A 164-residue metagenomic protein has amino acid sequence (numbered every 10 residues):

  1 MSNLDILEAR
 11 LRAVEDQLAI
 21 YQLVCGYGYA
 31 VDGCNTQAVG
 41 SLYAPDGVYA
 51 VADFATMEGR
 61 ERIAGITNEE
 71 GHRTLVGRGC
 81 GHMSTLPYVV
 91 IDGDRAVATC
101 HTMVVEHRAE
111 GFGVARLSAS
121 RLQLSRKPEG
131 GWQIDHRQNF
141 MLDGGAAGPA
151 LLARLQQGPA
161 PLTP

Functional and structural regions predicted by a protein language model:
M1-Y29, G33, S41: Short, low-complexity N-terminal intrinsically disordered segments enriched in polar/charged residues
I6, C80-L86, V105, M141 (+1 more regions): C-terminal-biased regions
V31, Y43-A44, T102-V104, Q138-M141: Short beta-strand segments enriched in hydrophobic/aromatic residues within well-folded beta-rich domains
T36-T102: A solvent-exposed, acidic/Ser-Thr-rich amphipathic alpha-helical stretch
M83, V114, S118: Exposed loop/turn and edge beta-strand positions of beta-sandwich/beta-sheet ligand-binding modules
I91-R95, L151-P164: Flexible low-complexity loop/turn motifs enriched in small/helix-breaking residues
V97-T99, L117-A153: Short beta-strand edge/turn micro-motifs at domain boundaries
V105-V114: Short, cysteine-centered beta-strand-loop-beta hairpins and adjacent loop/turn segments enriched in charged/polar
